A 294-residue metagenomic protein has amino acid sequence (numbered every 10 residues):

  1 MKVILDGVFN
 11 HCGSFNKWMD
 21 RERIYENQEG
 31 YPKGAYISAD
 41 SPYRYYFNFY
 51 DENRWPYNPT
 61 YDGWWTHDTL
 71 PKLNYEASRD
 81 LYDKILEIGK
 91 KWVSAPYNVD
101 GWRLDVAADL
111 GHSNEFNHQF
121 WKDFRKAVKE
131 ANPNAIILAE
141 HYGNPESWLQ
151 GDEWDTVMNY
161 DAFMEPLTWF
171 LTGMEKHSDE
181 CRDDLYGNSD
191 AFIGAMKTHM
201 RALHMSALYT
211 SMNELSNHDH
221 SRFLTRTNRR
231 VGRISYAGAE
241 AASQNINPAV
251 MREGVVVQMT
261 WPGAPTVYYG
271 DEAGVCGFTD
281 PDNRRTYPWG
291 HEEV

Functional and structural regions predicted by a protein language model:
M1, R54-E87: Chitinase-like catalytic core of GlcNAc-active glycosidases
M1-N10: Hydrophobic or amphipathic alpha-helical targeting/insertion segments
N10-H11, N16-Y46, N53, E87-I88 (+3 more regions): Active-site-proximal helices and loops of the catalytic beta/alpha 8
D68-P71, D105-L110, A207-Q244, D282-N283: Active-site clefts of carbohydrate-active enzymes
S78-A95, A249-V257: Short, acidic/polar
P96-V99, G263: A structural motif
Q258-V267, D271-A273: Conserved short secondary-structure transition element at the edge of the structured enzyme core that lines
